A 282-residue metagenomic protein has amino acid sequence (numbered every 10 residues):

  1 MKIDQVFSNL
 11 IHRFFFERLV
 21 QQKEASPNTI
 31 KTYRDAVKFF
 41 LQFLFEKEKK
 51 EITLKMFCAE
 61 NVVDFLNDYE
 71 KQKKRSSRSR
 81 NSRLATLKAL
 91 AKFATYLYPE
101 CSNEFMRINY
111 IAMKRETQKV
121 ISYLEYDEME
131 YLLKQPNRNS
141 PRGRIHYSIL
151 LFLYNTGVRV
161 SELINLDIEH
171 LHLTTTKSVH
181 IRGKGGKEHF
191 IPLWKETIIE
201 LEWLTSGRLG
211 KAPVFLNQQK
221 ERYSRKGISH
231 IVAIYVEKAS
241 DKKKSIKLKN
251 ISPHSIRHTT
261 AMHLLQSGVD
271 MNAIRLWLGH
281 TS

Functional and structural regions predicted by a protein language model:
M1-S282: Conserved catalytic core of the tyrosine transesterase superfamily
